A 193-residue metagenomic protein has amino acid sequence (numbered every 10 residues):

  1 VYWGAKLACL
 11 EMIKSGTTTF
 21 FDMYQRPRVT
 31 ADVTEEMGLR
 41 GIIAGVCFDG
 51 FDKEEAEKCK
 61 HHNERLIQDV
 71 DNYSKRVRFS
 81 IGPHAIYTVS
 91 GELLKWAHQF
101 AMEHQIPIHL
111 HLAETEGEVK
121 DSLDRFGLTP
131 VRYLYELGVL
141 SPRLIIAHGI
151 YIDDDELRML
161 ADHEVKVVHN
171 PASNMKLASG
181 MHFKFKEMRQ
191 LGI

Functional and structural regions predicted by a protein language model:
V1-R26, P83-L93: Divalent metal-binding segments
E11, V33, Q99-F100, M159 (+1 more regions): Alpha-helical scaffold elements within enzyme catalytic domains, especially in hydrolases
S15-T17, L39, Q105, V165 (+1 more regions): A structural motif
T18-D22, S80-P83, I145-A147, V168-N170: Short catalytic-loop micro-motif centered on adjacent basic/acidic residues
R28-T30, D154-D155: Active-site-adjacent beta->alpha loops and helix N-cap segments on the catalytic face of soluble alpha/beta enzymes
V29-G149: Metal-coordinating catalytic core of metallo-dependent amide/deamination hydrolases
V139-I193: Active-site-adjacent C-terminal substructures of enzyme catalytic domains
